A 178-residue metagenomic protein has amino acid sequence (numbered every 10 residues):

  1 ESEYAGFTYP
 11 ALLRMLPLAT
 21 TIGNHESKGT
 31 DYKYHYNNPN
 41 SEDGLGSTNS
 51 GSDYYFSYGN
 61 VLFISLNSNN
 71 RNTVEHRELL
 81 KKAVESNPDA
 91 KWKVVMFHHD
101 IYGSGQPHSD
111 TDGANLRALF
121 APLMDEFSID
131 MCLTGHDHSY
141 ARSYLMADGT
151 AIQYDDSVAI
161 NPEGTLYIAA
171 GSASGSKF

Functional and structural regions predicted by a protein language model:
E1, A90-C132, I152-Y154: Active-site-proximal segments of metal-dependent phosphoesterases and phosphodiesterases across multiple
S2-D89, T111-A114, L119-F120, A141-F178: Extended active-site neighborhood of metal-dependent phosphoesterases/phosphodiesterases
G23-N24, H98, G135-H136: Active-site glycine-centered loops adjacent to acidic/histidine catalytic or metal-binding residues that shape
M124, H136, Y167: Hydrophobic, well-ordered secondary-structure elements that form the walls of internal hydrophobic environments
I129-R142: Metal-dependent active-site segment of extracytoplasmic phospho-/sulfohydrolases and closely related
